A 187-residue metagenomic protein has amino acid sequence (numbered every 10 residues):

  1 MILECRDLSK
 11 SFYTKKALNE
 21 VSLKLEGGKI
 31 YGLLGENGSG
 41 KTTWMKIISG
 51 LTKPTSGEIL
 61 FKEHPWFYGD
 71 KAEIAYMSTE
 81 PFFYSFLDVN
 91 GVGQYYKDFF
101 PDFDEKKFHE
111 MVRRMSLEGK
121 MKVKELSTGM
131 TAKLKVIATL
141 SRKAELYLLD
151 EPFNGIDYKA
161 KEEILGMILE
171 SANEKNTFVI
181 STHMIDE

Functional and structural regions predicted by a protein language model:
Y31-E36: The feature captures the beta-strand-to-loop junction immediately N-terminal to the Walker
S39, Y158-A160: Helix N-cap at the start of a conserved alpha-helix in ABC-type nucleotide-binding domains
S49: Helix-to-loop junction immediately C-terminal to a conserved catalytic motif
G57-D70: Conserved ABC transporter NBD signature motif
Y76-K135, R142: ABC-family P-loop ATPase nucleotide-binding domains
Y147-E151: Catalytic Walker B motif of ABC-type/P-loop ATPase nucleotide-binding domains
K161-E174: Helical segment within the ABC ATPase nucleotide-binding domain
